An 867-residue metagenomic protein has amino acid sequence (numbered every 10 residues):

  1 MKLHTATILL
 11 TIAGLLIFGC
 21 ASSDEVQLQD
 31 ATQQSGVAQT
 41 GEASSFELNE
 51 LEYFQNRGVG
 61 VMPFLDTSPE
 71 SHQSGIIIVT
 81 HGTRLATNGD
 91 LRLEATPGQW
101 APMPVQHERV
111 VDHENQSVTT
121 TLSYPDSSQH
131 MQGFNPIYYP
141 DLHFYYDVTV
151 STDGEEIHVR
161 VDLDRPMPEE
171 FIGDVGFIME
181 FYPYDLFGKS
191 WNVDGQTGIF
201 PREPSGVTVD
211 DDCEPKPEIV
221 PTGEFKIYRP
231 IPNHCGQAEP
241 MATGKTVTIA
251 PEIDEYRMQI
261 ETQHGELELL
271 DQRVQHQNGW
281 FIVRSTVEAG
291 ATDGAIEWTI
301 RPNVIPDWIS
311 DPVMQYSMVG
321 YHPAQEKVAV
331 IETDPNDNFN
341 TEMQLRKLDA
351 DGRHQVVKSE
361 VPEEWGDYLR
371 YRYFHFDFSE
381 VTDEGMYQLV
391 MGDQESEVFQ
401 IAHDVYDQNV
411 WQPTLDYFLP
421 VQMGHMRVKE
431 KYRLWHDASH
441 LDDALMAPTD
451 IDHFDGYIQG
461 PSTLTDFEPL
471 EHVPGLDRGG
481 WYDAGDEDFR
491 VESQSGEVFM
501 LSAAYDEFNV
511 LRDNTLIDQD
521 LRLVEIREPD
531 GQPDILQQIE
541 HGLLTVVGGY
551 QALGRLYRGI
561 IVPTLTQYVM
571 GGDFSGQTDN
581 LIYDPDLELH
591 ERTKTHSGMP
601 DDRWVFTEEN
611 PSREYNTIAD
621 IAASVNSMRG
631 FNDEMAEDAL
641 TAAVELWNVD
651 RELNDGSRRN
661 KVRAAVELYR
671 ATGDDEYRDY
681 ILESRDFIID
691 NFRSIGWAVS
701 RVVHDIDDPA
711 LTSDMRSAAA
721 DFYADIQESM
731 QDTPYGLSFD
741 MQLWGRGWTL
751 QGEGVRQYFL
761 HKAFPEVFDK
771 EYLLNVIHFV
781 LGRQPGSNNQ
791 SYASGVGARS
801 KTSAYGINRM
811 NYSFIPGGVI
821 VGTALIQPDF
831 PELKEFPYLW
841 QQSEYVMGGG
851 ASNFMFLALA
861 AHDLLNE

Functional and structural regions predicted by a protein language model:
I17-G19: C-terminal motif of bacterial Sec signal peptides marking the signal peptidase cleavage site
A21-S23: Bacterial signal peptide processing site
G36, E42, D162-A250: Polysaccharide-binding surfaces and accessory modules of carbohydrate-active proteins
G36-H113, G206-Q237: Beta-strand-rich N-terminal accessory domains
A95-P166: Extended, loop-rich substrate-binding clefts of extracytoplasmic carbohydrate-active enzymes
V161, S285-P302: Short Pro-Gly-centered flexible turn/kink motifs
D185-V193, D307-E326, S396-W435: Low-complexity, Pro/Ser/Thr- and charge-rich linker/hinge segments at domain boundaries
I219-R257, H264-E266, R273-V274, V319 (+10 more regions): Aromatic (Trp/Tyr) and acidic
